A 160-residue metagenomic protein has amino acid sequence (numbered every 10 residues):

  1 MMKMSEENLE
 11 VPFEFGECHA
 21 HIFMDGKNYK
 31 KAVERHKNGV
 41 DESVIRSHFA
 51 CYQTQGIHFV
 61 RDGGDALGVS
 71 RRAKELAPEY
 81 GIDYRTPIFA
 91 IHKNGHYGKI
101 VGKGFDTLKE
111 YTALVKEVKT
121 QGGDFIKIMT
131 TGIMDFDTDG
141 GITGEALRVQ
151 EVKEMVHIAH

Functional and structural regions predicted by a protein language model:
M1-P12: Histidine-rich, glycine-flanked metal-binding segment
E10-L76, Y97, Q150: Metal-associated gating/positioning segment near the N- to mid-region
K37-N38, G63, G104, I142-E145: A generic secondary-structure micro-motif detector that highlights 1-2 residue hydrophobic/ambivalent hotspots embedded
D41-F49, F105-K119: Short, acidic/polar
V44-R71, G81-H92, G123-D137: Divalent metal-dependent hydrolysis catalytic cores, especially in the metallo-beta-lactamase
S70-Y84, T143-K153: Short, electropositive alpha-helical surface patch
Y97-F105: Short, surface-exposed amphipathic charged segments that create phosphate/polyanion-binding patches used for binding
K109-H160: Histidine/acidic residue-rich metal-binding segments in metalloenzymes
